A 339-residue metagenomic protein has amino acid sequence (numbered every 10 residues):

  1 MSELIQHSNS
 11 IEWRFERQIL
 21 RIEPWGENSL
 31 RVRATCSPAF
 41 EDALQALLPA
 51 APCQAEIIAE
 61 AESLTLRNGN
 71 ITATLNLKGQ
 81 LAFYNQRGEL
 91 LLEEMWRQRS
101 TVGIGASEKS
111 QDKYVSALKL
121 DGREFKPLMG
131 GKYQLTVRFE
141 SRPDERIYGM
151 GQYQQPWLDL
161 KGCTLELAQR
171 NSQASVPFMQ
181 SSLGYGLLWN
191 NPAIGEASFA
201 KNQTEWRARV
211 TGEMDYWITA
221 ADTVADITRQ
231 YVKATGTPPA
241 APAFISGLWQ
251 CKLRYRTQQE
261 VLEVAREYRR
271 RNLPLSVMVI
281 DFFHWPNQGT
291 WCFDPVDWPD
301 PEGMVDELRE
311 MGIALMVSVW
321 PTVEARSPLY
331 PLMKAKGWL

Functional and structural regions predicted by a protein language model:
M1-I245, C251-L253, T257-E260, A265-R266 (+5 more regions): N-terminal accessory segment at the very beginning of proteins
F199-K201, G289-W291, R326-L332: Short acidic, glycine/serine/threonine-rich loops at helix termini
L248-W249, Q288: Short coil/turn segments at secondary-structure junctions
R269, R309: Anion (oxyanion) recognition and catalysis
H284-P286, W298-D300, T322-R326: Short acidic loop-to-helix transition motifs that present clustered carboxylates
D297-E307, I313, M333-L339: Acidic, His- and aromatic-enriched active-site or binding-groove loops in soluble protein domains that engage sugars
P321-L339: Active-site-adjacent "subsite" loops/lids of carbohydrate-active enzymes
